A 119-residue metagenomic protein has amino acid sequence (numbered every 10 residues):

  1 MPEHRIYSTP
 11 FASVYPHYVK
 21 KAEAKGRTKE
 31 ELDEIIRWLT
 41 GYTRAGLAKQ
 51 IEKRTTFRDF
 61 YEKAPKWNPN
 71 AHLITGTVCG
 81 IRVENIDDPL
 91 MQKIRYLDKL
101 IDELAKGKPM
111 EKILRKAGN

Functional and structural regions predicted by a protein language model:
M1-N119: A charge-rich, low-complexity, intrinsically flexible signal that marks solvent-exposed coils, linkers, repeats
